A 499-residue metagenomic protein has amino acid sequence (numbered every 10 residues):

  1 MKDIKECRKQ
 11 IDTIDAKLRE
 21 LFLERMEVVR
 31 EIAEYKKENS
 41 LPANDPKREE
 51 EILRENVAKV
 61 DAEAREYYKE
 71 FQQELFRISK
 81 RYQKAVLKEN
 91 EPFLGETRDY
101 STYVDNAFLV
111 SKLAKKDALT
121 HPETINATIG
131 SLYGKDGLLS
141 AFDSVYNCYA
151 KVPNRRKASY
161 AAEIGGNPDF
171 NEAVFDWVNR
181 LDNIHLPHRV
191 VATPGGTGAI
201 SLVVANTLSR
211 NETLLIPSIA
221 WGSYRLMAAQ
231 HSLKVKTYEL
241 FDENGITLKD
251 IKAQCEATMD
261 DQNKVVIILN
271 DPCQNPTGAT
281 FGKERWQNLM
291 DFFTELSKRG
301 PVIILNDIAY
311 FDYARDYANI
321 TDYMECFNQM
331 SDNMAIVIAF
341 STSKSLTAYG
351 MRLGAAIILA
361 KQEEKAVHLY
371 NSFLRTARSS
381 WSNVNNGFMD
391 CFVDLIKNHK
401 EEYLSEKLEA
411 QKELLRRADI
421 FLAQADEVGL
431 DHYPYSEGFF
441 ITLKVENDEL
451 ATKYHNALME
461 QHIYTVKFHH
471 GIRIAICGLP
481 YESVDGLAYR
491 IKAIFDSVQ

Functional and structural regions predicted by a protein language model:
M1-N90: Domain-level signature for soluble enzymes in the chorismate/prephenate branch of the shikimate pathway
E96, D176, I184, E449 (+1 more regions): PLP-dependent enzyme catalytic core of the Aspartate aminotransferase-like
Y100-G195: N-terminal small-domain helix-loop-helix segment of the aminotransferase-like
R155-G300, F311-S331, Y489: Conserved core of the PLP fold type I
A173, N328-Q411: Conserved core segment of the aminotransferase class I/II
L305: Generic enzyme active-site microenvironment
I308: Walker B catalytic acidic pair
V393, K407-A425, L430-K444, F468-H470: Conserved glycine-rich beta-strand-loop-beta hairpin in the small C-terminal domain of fold type I
